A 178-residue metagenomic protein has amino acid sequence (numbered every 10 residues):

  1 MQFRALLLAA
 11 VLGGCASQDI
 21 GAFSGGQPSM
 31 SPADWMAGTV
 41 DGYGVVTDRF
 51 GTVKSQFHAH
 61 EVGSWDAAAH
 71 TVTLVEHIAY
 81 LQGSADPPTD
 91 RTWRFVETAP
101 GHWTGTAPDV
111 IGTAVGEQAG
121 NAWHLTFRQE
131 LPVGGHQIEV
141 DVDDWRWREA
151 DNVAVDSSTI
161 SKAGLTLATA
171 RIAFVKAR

Functional and structural regions predicted by a protein language model:
M1-A9: Sec-dependent signal peptide recognition, specifically the positively charged N-region followed immediately by
V11-G14: C-terminal motif of bacterial Sec signal peptides marking the signal peptidase cleavage site
A16-D19: Bacterial signal peptide processing site
G21, W65, Y80, D144 (+1 more regions): Sequence-level preference for short, compositionally simple segments enriched in small aliphatic or small polar residues
F23, V53-H60, Q137-V142, T166-A168: Amphipathic hydrophobic-ligand
F23-T39: N-terminal helix-cap/turn-to-beta initiation motif at the start of protein domains
Y43, T47-V133: Central antiparallel beta-sheet cores of small beta-barrel/beta-sandwich binding domains
D141-R178: Edge beta-strand at a domain terminus
